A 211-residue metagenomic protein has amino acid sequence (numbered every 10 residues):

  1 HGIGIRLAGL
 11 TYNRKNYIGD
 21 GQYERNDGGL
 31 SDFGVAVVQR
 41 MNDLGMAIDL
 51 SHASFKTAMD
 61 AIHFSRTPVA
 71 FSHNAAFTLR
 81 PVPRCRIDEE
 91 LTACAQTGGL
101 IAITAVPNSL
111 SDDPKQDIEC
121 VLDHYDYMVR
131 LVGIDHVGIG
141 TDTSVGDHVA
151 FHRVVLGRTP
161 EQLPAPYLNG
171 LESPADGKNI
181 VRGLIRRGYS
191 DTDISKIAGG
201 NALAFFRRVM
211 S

Functional and structural regions predicted by a protein language model:
H1-K115, L122-R130, H136, V155-T159 (+2 more regions): Extended, charged catalytic domains and RNA/DNA-binding interfaces, predominantly in divalent-metal-using enzymes
L7-A8, A150, K178, F206: Generic detector of bulky aromatic hydrophobic side chains
D49, Q116, L168, E172: Short, surface-exposed alpha-helical recognition segments that flank or form part of ligand/macromolecule-binding
F55, I118, P174-G177: Short alpha-helical patches at coil-to-helix transitions and adjacent helical residues in well-structured domains
A105, V132-V155, L163-G170: Short acidic/histidine-rich active-site segments
Y167-S211: Mid-to-C-terminal alpha-helical segments outside catalytic/metal-binding sites
